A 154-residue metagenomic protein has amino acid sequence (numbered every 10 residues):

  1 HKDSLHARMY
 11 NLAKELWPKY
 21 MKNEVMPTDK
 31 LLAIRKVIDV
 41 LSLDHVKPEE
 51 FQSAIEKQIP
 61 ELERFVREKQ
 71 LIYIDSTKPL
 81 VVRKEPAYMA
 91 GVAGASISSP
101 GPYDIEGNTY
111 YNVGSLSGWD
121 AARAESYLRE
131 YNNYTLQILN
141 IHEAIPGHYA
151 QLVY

Functional and structural regions predicted by a protein language model:
H1-Y154: N-terminal maturation segment of proteins
